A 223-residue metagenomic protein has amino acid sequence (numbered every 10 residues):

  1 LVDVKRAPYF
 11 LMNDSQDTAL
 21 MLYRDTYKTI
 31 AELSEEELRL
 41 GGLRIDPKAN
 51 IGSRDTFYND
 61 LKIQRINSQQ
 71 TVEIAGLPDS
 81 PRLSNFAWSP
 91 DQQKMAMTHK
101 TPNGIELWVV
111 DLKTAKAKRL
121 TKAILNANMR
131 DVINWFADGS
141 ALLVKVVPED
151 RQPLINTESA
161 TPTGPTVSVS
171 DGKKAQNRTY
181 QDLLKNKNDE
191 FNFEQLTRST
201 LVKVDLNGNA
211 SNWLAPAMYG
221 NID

Functional and structural regions predicted by a protein language model:
L1-D223: Beta-propeller folds
